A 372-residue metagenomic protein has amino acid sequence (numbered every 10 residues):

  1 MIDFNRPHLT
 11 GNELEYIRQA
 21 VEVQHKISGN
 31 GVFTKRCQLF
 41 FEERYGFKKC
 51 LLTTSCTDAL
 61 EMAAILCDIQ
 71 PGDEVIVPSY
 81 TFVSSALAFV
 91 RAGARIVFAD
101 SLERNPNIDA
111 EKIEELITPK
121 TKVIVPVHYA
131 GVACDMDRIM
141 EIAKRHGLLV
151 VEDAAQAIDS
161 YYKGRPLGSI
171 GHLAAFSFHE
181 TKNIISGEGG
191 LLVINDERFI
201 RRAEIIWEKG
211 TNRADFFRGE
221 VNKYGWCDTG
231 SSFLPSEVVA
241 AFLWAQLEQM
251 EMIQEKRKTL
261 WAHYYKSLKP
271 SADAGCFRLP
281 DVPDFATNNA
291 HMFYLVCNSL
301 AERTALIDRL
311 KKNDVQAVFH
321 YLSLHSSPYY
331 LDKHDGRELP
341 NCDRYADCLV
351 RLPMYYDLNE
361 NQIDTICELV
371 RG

Functional and structural regions predicted by a protein language model:
M1-I27, G225-C227: N-terminal "arm"/small-domain region of PLP-dependent enzymes with the aminotransferase-like
S28-E74, L87-A92, F98-A99, R165: Phosphate-binding glycine-rich loop
K35-L39, R44-C50, E111, E115 (+5 more regions): PLP-dependent aminotransferase class I/II
L51, I76, V97, V150-V151 (+3 more regions): Structural detector of well-ordered beta-strand residues that form the stable sheet scaffold of enzyme domains
L52, V77, F98, L192 (+1 more regions): Conserved SAM-binding loop
I65-A154, Y161: PLP-dependent aminotransferase-like
E152-S186, D215-F217, N222-C227: Conserved active-site segment immediately N-terminal to the catalytic lysine that forms the internal aldimine
S169-N212, E237: Active-site PLP attachment segment
